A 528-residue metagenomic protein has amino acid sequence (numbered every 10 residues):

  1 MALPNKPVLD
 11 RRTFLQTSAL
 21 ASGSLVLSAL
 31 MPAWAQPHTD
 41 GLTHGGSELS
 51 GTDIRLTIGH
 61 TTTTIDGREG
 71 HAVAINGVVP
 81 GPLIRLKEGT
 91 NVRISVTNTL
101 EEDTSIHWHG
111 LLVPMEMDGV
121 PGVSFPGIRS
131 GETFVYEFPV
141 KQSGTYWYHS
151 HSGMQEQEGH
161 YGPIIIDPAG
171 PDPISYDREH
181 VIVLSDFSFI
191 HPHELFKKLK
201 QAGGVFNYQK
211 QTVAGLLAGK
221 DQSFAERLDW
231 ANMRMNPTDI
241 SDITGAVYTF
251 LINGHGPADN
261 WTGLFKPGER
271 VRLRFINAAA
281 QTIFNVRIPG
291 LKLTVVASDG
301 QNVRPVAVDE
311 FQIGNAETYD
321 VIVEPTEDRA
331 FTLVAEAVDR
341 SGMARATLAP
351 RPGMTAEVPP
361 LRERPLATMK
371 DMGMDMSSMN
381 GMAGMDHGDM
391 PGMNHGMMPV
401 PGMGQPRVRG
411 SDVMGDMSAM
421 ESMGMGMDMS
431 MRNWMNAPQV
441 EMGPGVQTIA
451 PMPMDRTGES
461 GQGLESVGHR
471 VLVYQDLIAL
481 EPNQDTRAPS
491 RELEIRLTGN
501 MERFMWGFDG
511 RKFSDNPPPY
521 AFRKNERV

Functional and structural regions predicted by a protein language model:
A2-L9, T13-N315, V321-I322, P352-M423 (+3 more regions): Histidine-centered copper-binding motifs that mark active-site loops of extracellular/periplasmic copper enzymes
P37-S50, I54, D428-E481: N-terminal pre-domain segments of enzymes
M154-Q157, R329-V358: Terminal connector regions
I283-R287, V295-V296, A330-V334, G342-A346 (+3 more regions): Extended hydrophobic-aromatic, low-complexity segments
F311, V321-F331, A337: Repeat-solenoid scaffold signature
I495, E502, N516-V528: C-terminal substrate/ligand-recognition segments
